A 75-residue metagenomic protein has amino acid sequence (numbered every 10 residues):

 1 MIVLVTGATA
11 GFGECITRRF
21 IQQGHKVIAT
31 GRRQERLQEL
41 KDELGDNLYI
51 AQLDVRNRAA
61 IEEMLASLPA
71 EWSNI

Functional and structural regions predicted by a protein language model:
T9-A10: Conserved glycine-rich cofactor-binding loop
G13-E14: N-terminal Rossmann-fold NAD(P) dinucleotide-binding loop
F20: Aromatic pocket-lining residues of Rossmann-like dinucleotide-binding sites
Q23-E39: Conserved glycine-rich Rossmann-like NAD(P)H-binding loop of the short-chain dehydrogenase/reductase
L37, I61-L68: A conserved hydrophobic alpha-helix of the Rossmann-fold in NAD(P)-dependent oxidoreductases
D46, S67-I75: A glycine-rich helix->loop->beta "capping" turn within Rossmann-like NAD(P)(H)-dependent oxidoreductase domains
L53-E63: The beta1-alpha1 cofactor-binding region of Rossmann-like NAD(H)/NADP(H)-dependent oxidoreductases
